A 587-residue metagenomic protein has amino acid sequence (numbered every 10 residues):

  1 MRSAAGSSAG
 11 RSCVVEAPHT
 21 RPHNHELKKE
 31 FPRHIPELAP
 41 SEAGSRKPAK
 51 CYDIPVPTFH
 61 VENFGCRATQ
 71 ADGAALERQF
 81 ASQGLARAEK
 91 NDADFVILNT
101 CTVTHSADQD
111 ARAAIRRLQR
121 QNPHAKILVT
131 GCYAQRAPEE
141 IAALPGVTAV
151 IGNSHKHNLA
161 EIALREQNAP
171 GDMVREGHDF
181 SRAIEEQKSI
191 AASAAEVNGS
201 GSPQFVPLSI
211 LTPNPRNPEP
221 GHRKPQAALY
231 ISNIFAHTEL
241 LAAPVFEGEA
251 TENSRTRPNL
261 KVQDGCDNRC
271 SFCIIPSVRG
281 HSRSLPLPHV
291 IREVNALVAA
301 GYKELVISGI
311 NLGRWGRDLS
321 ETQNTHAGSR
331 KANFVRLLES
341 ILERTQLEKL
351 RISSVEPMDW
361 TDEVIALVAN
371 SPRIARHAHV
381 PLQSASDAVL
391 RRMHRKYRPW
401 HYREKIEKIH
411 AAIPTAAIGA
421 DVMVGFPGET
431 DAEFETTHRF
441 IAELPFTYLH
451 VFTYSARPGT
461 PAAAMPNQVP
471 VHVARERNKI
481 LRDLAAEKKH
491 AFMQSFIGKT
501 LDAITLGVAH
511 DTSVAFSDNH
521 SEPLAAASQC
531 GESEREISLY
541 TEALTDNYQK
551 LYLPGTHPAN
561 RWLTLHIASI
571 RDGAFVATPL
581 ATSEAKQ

Functional and structural regions predicted by a protein language model:
V14, T20, E26, I35 (+4 more regions): Short hydrophobic alpha-helical segments enriched in small aliphatic residues
E26, P32, R46-A49, R216-P218 (+2 more regions): Short polybasic linear motifs
H34-E37, R46, Y52-I54, E532: Short, positively charged and aromatic/hydrophobic N-terminal segments
C51-W315, N333, E363, A378 (+6 more regions): Proteins enriched for Cys/Gly/acidic motifs involved in redox and nucleic-acid/cofactor modification
Y52, A464-Q587: Terminal RNA-binding accessory module
I127-L128, R136, A299-T436: Conserved SAM/AdoMet-binding glycine-rich loop
C270, V290, I307, I352 (+7 more regions): Conserved, mostly hydrophobic/aromatic
